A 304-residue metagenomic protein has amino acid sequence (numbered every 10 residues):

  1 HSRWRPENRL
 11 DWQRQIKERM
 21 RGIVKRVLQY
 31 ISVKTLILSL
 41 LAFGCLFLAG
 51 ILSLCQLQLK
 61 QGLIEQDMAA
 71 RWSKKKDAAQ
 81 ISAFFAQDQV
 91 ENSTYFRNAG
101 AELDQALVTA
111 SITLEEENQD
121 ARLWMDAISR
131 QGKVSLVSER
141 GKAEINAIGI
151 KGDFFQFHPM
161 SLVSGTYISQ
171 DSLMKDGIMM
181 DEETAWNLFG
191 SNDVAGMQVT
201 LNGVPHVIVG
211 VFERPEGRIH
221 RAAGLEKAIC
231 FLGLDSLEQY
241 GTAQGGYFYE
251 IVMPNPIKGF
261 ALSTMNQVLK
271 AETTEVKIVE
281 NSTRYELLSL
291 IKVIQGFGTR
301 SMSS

Functional and structural regions predicted by a protein language model:
H1-I31: N-terminal Lys/Arg-rich, disordered targeting/topogenic segments
G22-R26, A49-G50, Q58-G62, S289-S304: Alpha-helical transmembrane segments forming the membrane-embedded cores of inner-membrane proteins across
L36-S53: Hydrophobic membrane-insertion alpha-helices, especially the h-region of bacterial N-terminal signal peptides
C55-N98: Membrane-interface junction motifs in transport/secretion proteins
Q80-Q87, R97-Q156, M160-S161, E280-N281: Short amphipathic beta-strand/extended segments in non-transmembrane regions
V90-A101, R140-E144, M174-D176, P215-A228 (+1 more regions): Solvent-exposed, non-transmembrane alpha-helical starts
S93-L114, L232, K258-E272: Well-ordered, non-membrane alpha-helical segments in soluble/globular domains
D153-L162, M180-M302: Mid-to-C-terminal secondary-structure elements that act as membrane-proximal/extracytoplasmic interface segments
